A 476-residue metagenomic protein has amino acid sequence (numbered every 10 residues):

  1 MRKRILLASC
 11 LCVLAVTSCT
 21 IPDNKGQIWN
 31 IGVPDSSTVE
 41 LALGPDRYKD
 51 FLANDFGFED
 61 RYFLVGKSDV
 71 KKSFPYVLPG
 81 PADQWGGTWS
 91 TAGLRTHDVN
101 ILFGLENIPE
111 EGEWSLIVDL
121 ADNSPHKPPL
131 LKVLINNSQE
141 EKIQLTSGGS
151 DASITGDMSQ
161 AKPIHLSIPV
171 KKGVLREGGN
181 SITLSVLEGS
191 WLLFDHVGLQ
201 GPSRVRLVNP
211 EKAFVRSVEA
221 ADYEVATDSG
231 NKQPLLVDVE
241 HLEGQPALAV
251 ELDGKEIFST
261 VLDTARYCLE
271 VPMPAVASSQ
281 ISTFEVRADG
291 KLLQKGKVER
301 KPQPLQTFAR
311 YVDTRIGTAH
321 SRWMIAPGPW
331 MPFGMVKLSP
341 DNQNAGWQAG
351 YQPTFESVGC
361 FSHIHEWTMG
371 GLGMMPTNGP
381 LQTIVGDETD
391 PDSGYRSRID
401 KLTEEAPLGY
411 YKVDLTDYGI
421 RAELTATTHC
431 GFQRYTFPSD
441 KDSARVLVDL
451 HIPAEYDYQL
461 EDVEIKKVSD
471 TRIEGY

Functional and structural regions predicted by a protein language model:
M1, A8, C12-K25: Bacterial Sec-dependent signal peptides at the C-terminal "C-region" and cleavage site
D23-E111, D119-R206, D253-V276: Beta-strand-rich ligand-recognition modules
G104, I117-A121, Q233-H241, R434-T436: Short edge beta-strand/loop segments characteristic of extracellular beta-sandwich folds
H126, E240-P246, D440-K441: Short proline/glycine-enriched turn/loop motifs at strand-loop junctions of beta-rich domains
S181-L184, V250, S279-G290: Short, aromatic- and glycine-rich surface loops/edge beta-strands on solvent-exposed regions
G198-G230: Short, compositionally biased P/S/T/A/G/V-rich stretches that sit at domain boundaries
G244-D253, G431: Beta-strand-rich binding/interaction modules
T264-E270, A275-V286, G296-Y476: Accessory carbohydrate-recognition regions in carbohydrate-active enzymes
